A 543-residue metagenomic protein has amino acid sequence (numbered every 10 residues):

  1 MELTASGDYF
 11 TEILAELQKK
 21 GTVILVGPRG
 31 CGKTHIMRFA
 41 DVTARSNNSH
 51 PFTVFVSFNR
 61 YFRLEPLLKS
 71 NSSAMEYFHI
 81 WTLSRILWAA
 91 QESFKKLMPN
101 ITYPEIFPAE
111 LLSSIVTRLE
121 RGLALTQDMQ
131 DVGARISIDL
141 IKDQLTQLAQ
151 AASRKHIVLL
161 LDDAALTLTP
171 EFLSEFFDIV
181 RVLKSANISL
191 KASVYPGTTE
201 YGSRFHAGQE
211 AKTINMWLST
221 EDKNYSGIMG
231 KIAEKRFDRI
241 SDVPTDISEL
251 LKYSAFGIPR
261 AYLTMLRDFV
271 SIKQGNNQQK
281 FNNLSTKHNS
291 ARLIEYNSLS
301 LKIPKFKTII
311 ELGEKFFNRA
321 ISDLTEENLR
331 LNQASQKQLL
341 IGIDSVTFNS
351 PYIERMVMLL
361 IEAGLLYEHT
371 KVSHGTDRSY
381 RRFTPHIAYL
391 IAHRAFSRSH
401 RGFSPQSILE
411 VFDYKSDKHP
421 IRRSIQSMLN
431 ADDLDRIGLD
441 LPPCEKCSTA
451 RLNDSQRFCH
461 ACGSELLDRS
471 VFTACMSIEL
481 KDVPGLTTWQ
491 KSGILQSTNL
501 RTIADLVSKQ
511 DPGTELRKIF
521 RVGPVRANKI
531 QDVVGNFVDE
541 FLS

Functional and structural regions predicted by a protein language model:
E2-K20: Pre-Walker A adenine-sensing motif
G21-K155, T167, P196: P-loop NTPase nucleotide-binding core
I138-L160, A164-F256, S271, S407 (+2 more regions): The catalytic "switch" region of P-loop NTPases
A255-R267: The conserved phosphate-sensing helix
R267-R355: Winged-helix-like regulatory helical subdomains adjacent to P-loop NTPase cores
R382-D432: Short, amphipathic alpha-helical interaction segments positioned at domain boundaries
D454-L466: Cysteine-rich micro-motifs
